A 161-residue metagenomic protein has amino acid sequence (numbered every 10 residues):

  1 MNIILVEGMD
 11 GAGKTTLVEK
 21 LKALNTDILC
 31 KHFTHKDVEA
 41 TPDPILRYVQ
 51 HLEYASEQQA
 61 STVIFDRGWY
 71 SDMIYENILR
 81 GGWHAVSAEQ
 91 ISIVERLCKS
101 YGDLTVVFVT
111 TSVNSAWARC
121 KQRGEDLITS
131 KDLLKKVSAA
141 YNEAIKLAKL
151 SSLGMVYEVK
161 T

Functional and structural regions predicted by a protein language model:
I3, D37, G68, K121-E125: Class I (Rossmann-like) S-adenosyl-L-methionine-dependent methyltransferase catalytic domain, capturing the SAM-binding
I3, S61-I64: Residue-level preference for the first positions of well-ordered beta-strands
V6: Hydrophobic anchor at the beta1->P-loop junction of P-loop NTPases
M9-A12, T16-S61, S71-Y75: Conserved substrate/cofactor phosphate-moiety recognition/catalytic segment in nucleotide-dependent phosphotransferases
K22-A23, R80-W83, R123-D126: Glycine-rich, phosphate-binding/catalytic loops in enzymes
D66-G68, S87-I91, K99-C120: Conserved phosphate-donor/acceptor-positioning beta-strand/loop module used by diverse small-molecule
M73-S92: A mobile, often basic/glycine-rich helix-loop segment that functions as the active-site lid/recognition loop
I91-E95, D103, T110, N114 (+1 more regions): Small-molecule kinase domains that catalyze NTP-dependent phosphoryl transfer to phosphate-bearing small molecules
